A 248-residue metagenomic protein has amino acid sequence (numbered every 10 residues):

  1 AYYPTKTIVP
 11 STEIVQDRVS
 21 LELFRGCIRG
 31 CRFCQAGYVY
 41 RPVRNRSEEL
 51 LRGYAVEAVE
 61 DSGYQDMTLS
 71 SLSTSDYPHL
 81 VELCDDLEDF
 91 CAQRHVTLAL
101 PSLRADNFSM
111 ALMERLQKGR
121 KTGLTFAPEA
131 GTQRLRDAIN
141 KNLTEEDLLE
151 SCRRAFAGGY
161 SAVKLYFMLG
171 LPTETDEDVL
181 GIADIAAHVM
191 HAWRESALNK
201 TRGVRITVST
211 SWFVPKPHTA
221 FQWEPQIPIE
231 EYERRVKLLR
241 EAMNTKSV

Functional and structural regions predicted by a protein language model:
A1, G26-C27, C31-C34, L51 (+4 more regions): Conserved structural-core and active-site-/substrate-pathway-adjacent residues in large, well-folded domains of enzymes
A1-A36, P42-V43: Acidic, low-complexity intrinsically disordered segments
Y2-E13, E60, F156, V179-V248: Auxiliary Fe-S-binding modules of radical SAM enzymes
Q35, L50, T68-S70: Catalytic P-loop NTP-binding/switch module of NTPases
Y38, A138-L143, Q222-P228: Short glycine-enriched, charge-decorated loop/helix-capping segments at active-site entrances that position
R41-S47, Y54-V56, Y64, S71-T74 (+6 more regions): Terminal amphipathic helices with adjacent charged low-complexity linkers/tails
V56-T207: Conserved SAM/AdoMet-binding glycine-rich loop
